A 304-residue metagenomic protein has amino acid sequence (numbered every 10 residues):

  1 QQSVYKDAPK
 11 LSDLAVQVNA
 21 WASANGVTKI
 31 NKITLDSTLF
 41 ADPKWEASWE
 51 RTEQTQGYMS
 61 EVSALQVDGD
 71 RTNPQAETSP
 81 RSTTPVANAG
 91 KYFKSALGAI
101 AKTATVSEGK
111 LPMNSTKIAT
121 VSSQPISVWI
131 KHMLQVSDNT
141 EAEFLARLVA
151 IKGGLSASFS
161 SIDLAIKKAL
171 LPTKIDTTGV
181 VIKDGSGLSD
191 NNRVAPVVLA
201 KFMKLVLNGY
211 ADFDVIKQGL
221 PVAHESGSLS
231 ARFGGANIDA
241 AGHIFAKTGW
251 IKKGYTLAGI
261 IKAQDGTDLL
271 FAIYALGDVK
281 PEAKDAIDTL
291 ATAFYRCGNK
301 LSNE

Functional and structural regions predicted by a protein language model:
Q1, T38-F40, R51-T52, D68-T72 (+5 more regions): Solvent-exposed coil/turn segments that connect beta secondary-structure elements in extracytoplasmic/periplasmic
Q1-R71, T289-T292, R296-C297: Periplasmic/cell-envelope proteins involved in peptidoglycan metabolism and beta-lactam response
K29-N31, M59-S63, K102, E141 (+3 more regions): Envelope-exposed proteins and targeting segments
K32-L35, A64-Q66, H132, E141-F144 (+2 more regions): Structural recognition of the beta-strand scaffold that forms the well-ordered cores of secreted hydrolase catalytic
L35-E46, E50, T103-T116, V222-H224: Short, glycine/proline-biased beta-turn/loop segments that scaffold the active-site neighborhood
Q54-Q56, T83, K247-I251: Short Gly/Pro-enriched turn/cap motifs at secondary-structure boundaries
Q56, R71-K217: A small/polar active-site loop signature that marks catalytic segments
A150-E304: Small-residue-rich helix-loop
